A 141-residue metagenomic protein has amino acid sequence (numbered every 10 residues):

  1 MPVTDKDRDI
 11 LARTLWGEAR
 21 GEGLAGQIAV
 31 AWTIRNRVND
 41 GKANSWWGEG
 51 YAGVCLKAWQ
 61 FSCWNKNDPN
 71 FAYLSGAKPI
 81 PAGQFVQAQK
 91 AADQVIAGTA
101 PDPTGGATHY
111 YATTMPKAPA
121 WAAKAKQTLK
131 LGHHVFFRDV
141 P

Functional and structural regions predicted by a protein language model:
P2-P141: Bacterial extracytoplasmic/cell-wall-associated proteins, especially those involved in peptidoglycan
